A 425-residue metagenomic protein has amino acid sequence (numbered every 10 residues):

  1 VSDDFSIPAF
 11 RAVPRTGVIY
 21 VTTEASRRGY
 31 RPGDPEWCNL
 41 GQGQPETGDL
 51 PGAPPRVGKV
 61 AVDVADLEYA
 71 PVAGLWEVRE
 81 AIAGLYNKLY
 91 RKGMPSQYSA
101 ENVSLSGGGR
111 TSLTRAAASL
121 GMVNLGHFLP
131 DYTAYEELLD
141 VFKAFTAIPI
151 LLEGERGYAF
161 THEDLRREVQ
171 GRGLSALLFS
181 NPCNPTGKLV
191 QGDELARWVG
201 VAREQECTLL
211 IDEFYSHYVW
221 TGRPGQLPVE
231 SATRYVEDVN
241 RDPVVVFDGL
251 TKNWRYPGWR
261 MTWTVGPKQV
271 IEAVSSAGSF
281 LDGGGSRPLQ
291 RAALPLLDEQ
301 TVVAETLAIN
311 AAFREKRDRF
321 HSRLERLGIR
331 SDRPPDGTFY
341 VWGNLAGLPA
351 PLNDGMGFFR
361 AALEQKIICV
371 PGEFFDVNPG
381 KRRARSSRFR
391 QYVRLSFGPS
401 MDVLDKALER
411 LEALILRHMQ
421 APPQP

Functional and structural regions predicted by a protein language model:
D4, P8-G107, D164, L297-T301 (+2 more regions): N-terminal small-domain helix-loop-helix segment of the aminotransferase-like
V21, L40, I82, V103 (+13 more regions): Generic structural signal for small/hydrophobic residues in well-ordered secondary structure, especially within
D66-Q205, S216-V239, V245, R333 (+2 more regions): Conserved core of the PLP fold type I
G84, K88, K92, R167 (+4 more regions): PLP-dependent enzyme catalytic core of the Aspartate aminotransferase-like
L85, D140-V141, R234-A311, D318-L324 (+3 more regions): Conserved core segment of the aminotransferase class I/II
T146-A147, L209, S331, C369: Hydrophobic beta-strand scaffold residues
L294, N310-H321, S331-A346, R388: Conserved glycine-rich beta-strand-loop-beta hairpin in the small C-terminal domain of fold type I
